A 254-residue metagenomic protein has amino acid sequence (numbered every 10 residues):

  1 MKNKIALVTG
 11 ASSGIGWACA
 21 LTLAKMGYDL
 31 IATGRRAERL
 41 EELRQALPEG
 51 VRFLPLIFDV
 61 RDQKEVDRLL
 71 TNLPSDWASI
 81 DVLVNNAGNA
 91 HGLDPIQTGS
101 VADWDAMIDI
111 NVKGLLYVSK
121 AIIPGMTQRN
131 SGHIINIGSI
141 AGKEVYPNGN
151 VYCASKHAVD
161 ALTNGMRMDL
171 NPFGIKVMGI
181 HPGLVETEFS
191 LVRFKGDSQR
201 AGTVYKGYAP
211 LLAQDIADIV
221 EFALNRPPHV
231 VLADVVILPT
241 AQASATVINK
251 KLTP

Functional and structural regions predicted by a protein language model:
S12-S13: Conserved glycine-rich cofactor-binding loop
M26-L43: Conserved glycine-rich Rossmann-like NAD(P)H-binding loop of the short-chain dehydrogenase/reductase
I57-L69, V101: The beta1-alpha1 cofactor-binding region of Rossmann-like NAD(H)/NADP(H)-dependent oxidoreductases
D94-I96, D103-A106: Substrate-binding pocket helix/loop in short-chain dehydrogenase/reductase
S119, S155: Active-site helix of classical SDR
S139: Residue(s) in the substrate-gating loop at a strand-loop-helix junction that position the organic substrate next
G179-I180, Q199-T246: C-terminal helical subdomain
